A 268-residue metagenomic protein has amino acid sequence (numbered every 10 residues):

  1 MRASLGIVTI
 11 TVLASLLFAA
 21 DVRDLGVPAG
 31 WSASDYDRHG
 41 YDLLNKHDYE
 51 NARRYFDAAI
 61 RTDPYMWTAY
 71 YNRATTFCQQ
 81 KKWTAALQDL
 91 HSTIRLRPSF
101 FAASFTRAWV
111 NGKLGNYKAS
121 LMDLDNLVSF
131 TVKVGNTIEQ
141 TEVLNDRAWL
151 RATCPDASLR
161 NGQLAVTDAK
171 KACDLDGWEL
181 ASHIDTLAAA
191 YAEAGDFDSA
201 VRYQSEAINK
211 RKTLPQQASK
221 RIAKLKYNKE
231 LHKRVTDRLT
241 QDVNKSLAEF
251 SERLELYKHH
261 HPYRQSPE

Functional and structural regions predicted by a protein language model:
R23-G30, T153-R160, W178, E193 (+1 more regions): Terminal, low-structured helical/coil segments at or just beyond the last alpha-helical repeat
S32-S34, W67-T68, F101-A102, G135 (+2 more regions): Helix-start (N-cap) detector for alpha-helical repeat units in TPR-like alpha-solenoids, especially tetratricopeptide
Y41, T75, W109, W149 (+2 more regions): Residue-level recognition of tetratricopeptide repeat
N45-K46, Q79, K113, T153 (+2 more regions): Register position in tetratricopeptide repeats
T62, L96, F130, V134 (+2 more regions): Structural marker of alpha-solenoid helical repeat scaffolds
